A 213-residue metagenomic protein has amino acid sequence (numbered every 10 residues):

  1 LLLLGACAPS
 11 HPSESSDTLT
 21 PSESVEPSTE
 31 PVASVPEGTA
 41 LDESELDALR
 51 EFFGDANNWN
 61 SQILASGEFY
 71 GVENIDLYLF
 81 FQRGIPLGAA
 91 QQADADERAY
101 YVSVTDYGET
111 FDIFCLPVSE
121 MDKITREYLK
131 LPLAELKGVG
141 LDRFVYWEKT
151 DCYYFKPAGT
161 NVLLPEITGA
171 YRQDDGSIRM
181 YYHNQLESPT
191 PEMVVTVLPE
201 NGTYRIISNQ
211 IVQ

Functional and structural regions predicted by a protein language model:
L4-A6: C-terminal motif of bacterial Sec signal peptides marking the signal peptidase cleavage site
A8-S10: Bacterial signal peptide processing site
S15-Q213: Mature, Sec-exported extracytoplasmic domains of Gram-positive
